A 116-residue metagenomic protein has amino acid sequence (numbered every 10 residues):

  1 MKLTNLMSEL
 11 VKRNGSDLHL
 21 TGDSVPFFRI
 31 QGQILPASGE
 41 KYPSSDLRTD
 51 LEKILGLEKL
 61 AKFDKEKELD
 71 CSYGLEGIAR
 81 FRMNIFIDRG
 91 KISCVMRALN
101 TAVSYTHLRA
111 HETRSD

Functional and structural regions predicted by a protein language model:
M1-R80: N-terminal anchoring/assembly modules that precede and organize ATP-driven motor systems
L6, M83, T106: Aromatic/hydrophobic pocket-lining residues that form π-stacking "cages" and hydrophobic walls in ligand
F81-A102: Charged, amphipathic alpha-helical linker segments immediately N-terminal to NTP-binding catalytic cores
T106-T113: Conserved small/polar residues in nucleotide/adenosyl-binding loops
